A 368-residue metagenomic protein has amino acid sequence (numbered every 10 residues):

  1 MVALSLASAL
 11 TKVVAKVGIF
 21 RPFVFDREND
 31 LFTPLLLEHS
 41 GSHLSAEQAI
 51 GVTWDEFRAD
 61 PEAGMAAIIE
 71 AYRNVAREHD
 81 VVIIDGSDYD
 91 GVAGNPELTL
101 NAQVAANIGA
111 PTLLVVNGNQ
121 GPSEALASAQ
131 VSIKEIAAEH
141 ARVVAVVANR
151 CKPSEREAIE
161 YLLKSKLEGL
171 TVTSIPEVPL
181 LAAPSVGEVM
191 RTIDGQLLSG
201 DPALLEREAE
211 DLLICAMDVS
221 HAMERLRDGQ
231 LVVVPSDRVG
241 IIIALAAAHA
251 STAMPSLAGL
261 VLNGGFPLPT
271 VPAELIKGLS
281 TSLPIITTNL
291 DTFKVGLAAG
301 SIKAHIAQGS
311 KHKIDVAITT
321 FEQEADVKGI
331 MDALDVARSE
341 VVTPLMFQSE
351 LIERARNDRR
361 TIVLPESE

Functional and structural regions predicted by a protein language model:
M1-E78, A93-N95: N-terminal phosphate/diphosphate-binding loop that engages ATP/GTP or pyrophosphate donors across diverse enzyme folds
E62-M65, E160-L162, A183-I193, L213-C215 (+1 more regions): Short, surface-exposed amphipathic charged segments that create phosphate/polyanion-binding patches used for binding
A67-E78, L98-V104, S132-K134, S349: Short, charged beta->alpha transition segments
E78-I84, P111: Loop/turn-to-beta-strand initiation segments
D88-L170, S174, D237-T287, D291-S301: Conserved catalytic-core segment of NTP-binding enzymes
E135-I136, R191-P202, S282-P284, A304-A317: A polyampholytic, Gly/Pro-enriched intrinsically disordered region
I175-E188, T192, Q196-L212, V327-R354 (+1 more regions): Long, charged amphipathic helices and adjacent flexible linkers at domain junctions
L204-H312, S339-E368: P-loop NTP-binding site
